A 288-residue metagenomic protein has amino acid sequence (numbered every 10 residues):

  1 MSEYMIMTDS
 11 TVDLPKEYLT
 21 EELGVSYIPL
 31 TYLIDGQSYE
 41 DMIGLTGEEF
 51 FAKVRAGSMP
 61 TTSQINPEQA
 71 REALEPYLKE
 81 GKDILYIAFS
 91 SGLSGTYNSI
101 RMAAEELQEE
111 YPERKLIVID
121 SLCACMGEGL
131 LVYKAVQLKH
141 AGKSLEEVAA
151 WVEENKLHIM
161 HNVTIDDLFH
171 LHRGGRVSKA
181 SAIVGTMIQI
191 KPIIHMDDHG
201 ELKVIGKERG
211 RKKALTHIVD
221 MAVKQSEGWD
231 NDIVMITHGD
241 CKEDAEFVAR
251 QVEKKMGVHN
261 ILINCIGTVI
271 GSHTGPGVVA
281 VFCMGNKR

Functional and structural regions predicted by a protein language model:
E3-M5, T11-S26, L30-T31, L93-T96 (+4 more regions): Mixed-charge interfacial surface used for oligomerization/domain docking and macromolecular partner engagement
M5-Q64, Q69: N-terminal glycine-rich anion-binding loop in soluble enzyme alpha/beta folds
E68-A104, Q108: Active-site cofactor/cluster-binding pocket
A88, I117-V118: A glycine-rich beta-strand to alpha-helix segment that forms a phosphate/ribose-binding loop at ligand/cofactor sites
